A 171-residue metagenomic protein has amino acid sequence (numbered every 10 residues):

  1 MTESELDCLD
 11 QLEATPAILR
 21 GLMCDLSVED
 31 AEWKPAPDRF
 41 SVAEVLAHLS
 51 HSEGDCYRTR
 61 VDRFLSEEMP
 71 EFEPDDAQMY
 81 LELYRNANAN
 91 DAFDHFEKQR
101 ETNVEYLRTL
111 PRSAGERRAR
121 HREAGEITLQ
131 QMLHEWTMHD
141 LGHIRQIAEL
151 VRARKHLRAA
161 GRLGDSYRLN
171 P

Functional and structural regions predicted by a protein language model:
T2-E29, S52-R63: Alpha-helical bundle segments that constitute or directly flank the non-heme di-iron/ferroxidase center
E5-E13, R39, A43, A89-F93 (+1 more regions): Amphipathic, non-membrane alpha-helical segments in soluble helical-bundle scaffolds
D7-Q11, L22-D25, E67-E68, Y80-R85 (+1 more regions): Short acidic/polar alpha-helix capping motifs at helix-coil junctions
L9, R20, A43-L46, S50 (+6 more regions): Non-transmembrane alpha-helical segments in soluble domains of secreted/periplasmic/extracellular proteins
T15, Q78-R117, Q131-W136, Q146: Acidic/histidine-rich alpha-helical segments that form the ligand environment of transition-metal centers
I18-D25, E29, R60, Y106-S113 (+2 more regions): Amphipathic, soluble alpha-helical interaction motifs
E29, H48-L49, L83, A87: Alpha-helix C-capping/helix-to-loop hinge sites
E32-D75, R118-P171: Short, contiguous alpha-helical
